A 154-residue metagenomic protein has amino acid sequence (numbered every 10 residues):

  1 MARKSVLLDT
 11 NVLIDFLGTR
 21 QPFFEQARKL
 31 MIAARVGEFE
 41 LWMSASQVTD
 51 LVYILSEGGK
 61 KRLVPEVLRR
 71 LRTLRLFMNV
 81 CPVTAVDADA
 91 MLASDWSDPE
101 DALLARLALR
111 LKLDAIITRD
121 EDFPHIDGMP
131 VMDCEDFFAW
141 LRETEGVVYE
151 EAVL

Functional and structural regions predicted by a protein language model:
M1, S5, R110-L154: Acidic, PIN/NYN-like endoribonuclease modules and their adjacent C-terminal/linker elements
M1-M43, G59-L63, W140-L154: Short, well-structured N-terminal submotif of metal-dependent ribonuclease cores
V12, Q47, D87, L104 (+2 more regions): Alpha-helix capping/helix-boundary segments
R28-M31, S46-A93: Active-site-proximal, substrate-binding regions of enzyme catalytic domains and RNA-binding/basic surfaces
G37-L41, L76, K112-D114: Short active-site oxyanion
M43-Q47, E100: Short, conserved alpha-helical segments within structured domains
M78-E121, V148-Y149: Active-site neighborhoods of divalent-metal-dependent phosphate/nucleic-acid chemistry enzymes
